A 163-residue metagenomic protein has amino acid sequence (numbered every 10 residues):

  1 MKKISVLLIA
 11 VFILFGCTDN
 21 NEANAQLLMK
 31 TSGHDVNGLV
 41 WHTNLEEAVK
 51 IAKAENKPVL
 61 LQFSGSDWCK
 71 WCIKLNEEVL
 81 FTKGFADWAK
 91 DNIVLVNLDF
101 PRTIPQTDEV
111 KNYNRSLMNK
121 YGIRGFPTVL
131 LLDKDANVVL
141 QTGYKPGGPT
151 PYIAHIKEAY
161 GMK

Functional and structural regions predicted by a protein language model:
K2-L8: Sec-dependent signal peptide recognition, specifically the positively charged N-region followed immediately by
F15-G16: C-terminal motif of bacterial Sec signal peptides marking the signal peptidase cleavage site
D19-L28: Bacterial Sec signal peptide processing site at the extreme N-terminus
W41-H42, E78-F81, F85-N112: Thiol-based oxidoreductase modules, predominantly thioredoxin-like and allied folds used for disulfide exchange
W41-V59, A89: A short beta-strand-turn-helix
N56, S64-W68, G125: Short pre-active-site segment immediately N-terminal to redox-active cysteine/selenocysteine motifs in thiol-based
S64-L80: Conserved redox-active cysteine motifs that mediate thiol-disulfide chemistry, especially di-cysteine Cys-X(1-2)-Cys
S116-K163: Non-catalytic, surface beta->alpha helical segment in thiol-disulfide oxidoreductase systems
